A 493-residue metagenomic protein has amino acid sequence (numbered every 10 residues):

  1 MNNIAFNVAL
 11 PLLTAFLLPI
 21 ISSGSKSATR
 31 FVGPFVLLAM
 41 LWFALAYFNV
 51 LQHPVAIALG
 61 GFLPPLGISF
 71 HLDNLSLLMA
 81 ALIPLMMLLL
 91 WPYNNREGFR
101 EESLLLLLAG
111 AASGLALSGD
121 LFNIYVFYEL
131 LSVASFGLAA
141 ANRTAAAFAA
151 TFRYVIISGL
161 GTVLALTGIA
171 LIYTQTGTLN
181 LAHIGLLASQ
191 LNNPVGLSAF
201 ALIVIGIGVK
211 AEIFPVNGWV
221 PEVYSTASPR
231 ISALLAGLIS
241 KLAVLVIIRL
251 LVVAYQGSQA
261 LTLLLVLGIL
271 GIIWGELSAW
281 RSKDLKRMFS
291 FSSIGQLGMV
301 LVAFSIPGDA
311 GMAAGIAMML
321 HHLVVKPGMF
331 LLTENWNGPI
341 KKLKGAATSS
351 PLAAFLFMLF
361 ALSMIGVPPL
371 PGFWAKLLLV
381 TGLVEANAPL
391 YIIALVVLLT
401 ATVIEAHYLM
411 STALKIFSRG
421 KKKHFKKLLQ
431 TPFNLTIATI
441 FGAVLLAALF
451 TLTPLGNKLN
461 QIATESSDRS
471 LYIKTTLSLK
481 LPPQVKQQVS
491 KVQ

Functional and structural regions predicted by a protein language model:
M1-F6, L10-S103, A182-L186, Q461 (+2 more regions): Transmembrane helix-loop-helix hairpins at membrane boundaries of multipass inner-membrane proteins
L12, G33-W42, P84-L85, L106-G110 (+4 more regions): Alpha-helical transmembrane segments
K26-L37, A149-G159, S350-A354, F433-I437: Alpha-helical transmembrane segments and their helix-start/interface "positive-inside/aromatic belt" motifs in integral
G33-Y47, G159-L166, F357-I365, F441-T453: Hydrophobic alpha-helical membrane-insertion segments
L59-M79, L121-I124, S132, G137-A139 (+2 more regions): Membrane-interface helix-loop-helix modules in multi-pass inner-membrane proteins
L89-E102, A109-F122, A134-L377, T381-L414: Hydrophobic transmembrane alpha-helices and their helix-loop junctions in integral membrane proteins
E129: Short phosphate-coordinating micro-motif centered on Lys-Gly-acidic
A347-A353, A406-Q493: Cytoplasmic/organellar membrane-interface segments at the starts of transmembrane helices in multi-pass inner-membrane
